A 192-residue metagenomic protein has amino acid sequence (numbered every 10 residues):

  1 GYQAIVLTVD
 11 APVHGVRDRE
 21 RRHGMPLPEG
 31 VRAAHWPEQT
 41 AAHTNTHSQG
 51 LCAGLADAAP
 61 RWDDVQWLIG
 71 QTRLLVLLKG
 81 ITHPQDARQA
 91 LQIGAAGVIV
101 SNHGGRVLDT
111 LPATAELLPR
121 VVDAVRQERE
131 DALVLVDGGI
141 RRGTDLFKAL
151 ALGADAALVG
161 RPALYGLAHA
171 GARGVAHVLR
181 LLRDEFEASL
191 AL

Functional and structural regions predicted by a protein language model:
Y2-V136, T144-Y165: Alpha/beta enzyme core
G139: Walker A/P-loop nucleotide-binding motif
D155, G171-L192: Internal helix-turn-beta structural module
G166-A170: Active-site loop architecture of trypsin-fold serine endopeptidases
